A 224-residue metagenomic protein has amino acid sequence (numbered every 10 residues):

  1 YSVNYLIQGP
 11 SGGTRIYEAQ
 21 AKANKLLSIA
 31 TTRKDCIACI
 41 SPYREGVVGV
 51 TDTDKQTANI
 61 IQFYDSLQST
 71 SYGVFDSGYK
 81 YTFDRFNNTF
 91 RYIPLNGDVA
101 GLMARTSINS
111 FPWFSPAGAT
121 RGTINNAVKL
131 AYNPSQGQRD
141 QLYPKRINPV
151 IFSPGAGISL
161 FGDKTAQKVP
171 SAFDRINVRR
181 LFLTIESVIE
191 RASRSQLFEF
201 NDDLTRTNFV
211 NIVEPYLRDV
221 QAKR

Functional and structural regions predicted by a protein language model:
Y1-R224: Structured, hydrophobic secondary-structure cores that serve as assembly/anchoring elements
